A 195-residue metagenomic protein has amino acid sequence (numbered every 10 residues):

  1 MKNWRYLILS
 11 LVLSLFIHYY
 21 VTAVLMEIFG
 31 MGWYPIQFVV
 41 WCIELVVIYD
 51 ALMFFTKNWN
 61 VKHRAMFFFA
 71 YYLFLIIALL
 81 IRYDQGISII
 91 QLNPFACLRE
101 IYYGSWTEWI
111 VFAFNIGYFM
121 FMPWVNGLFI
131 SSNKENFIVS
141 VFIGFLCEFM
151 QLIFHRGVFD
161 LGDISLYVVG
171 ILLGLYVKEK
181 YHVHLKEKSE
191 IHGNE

Functional and structural regions predicted by a protein language model:
M1-G162, L172-E195: Bulky hydrophobic segments
